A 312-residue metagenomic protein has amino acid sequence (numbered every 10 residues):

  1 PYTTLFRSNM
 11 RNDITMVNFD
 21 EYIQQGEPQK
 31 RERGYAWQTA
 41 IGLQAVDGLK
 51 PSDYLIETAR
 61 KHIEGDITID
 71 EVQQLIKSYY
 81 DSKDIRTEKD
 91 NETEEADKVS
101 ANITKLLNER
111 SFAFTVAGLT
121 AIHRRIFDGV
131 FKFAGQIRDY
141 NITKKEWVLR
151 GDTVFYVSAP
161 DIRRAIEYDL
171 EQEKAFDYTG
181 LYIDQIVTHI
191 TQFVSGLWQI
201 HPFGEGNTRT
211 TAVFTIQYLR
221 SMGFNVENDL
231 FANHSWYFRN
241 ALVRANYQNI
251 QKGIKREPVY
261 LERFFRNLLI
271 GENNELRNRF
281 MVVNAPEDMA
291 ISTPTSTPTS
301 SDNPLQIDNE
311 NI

Functional and structural regions predicted by a protein language model:
P1-L5: Short, small-residue-biased leader/transition segments that mark boundaries at the very start of proteins
F6-I312: FIC/Doc superfamily catalytic core
